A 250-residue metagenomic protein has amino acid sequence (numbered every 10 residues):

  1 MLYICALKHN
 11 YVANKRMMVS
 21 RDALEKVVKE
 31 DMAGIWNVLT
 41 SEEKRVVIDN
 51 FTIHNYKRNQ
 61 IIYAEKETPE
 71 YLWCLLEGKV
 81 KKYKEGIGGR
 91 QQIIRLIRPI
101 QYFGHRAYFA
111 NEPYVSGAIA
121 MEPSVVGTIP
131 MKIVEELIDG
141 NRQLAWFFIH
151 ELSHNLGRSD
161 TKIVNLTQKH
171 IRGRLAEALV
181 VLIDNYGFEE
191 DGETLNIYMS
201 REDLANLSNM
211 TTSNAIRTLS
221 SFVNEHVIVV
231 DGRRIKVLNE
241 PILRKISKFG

Functional and structural regions predicted by a protein language model:
L2-R58, Y102-F103, A107-F109: Cyclic nucleotide-binding regulatory module and flanking cytosolic helices
L7, D184-G250: Phosphate-/nucleic-acid-contacting segments
I35, Q60-E122: Cyclic nucleotide-binding regulatory domains
E43, R95-S153, G157: Cyclic-nucleotide recognition modules
R45-V46, I62-K66, E189: Short loop/turn motifs at secondary-structure junctions and domain boundaries
D139-N209: Polybasic "coupling" helices that flank or enter modular domains
